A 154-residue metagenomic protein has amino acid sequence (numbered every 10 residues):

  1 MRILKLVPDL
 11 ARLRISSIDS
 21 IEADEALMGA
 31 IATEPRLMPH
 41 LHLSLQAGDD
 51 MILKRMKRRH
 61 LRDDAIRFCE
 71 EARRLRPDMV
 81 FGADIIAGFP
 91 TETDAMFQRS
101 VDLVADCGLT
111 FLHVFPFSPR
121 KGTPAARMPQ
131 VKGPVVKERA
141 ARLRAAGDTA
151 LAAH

Functional and structural regions predicted by a protein language model:
M1-T93: Conserved SAM/AdoMet-binding glycine-rich loop
M28, D94-L103: Short, acidic/polar
R67-V80, F89, R99-H154: Auxiliary Fe-S-binding modules of radical SAM enzymes
